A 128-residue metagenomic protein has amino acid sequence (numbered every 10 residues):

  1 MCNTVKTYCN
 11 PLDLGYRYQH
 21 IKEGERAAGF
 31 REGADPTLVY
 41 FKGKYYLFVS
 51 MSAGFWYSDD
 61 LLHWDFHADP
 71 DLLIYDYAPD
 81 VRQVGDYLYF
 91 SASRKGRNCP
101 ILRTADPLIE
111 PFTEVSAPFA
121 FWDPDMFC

Functional and structural regions predicted by a protein language model:
M1-C128: Carbohydrate-active catalytic/glycan-binding domains of CAZyme proteins, especially the secreted or lumenal ectodomains
